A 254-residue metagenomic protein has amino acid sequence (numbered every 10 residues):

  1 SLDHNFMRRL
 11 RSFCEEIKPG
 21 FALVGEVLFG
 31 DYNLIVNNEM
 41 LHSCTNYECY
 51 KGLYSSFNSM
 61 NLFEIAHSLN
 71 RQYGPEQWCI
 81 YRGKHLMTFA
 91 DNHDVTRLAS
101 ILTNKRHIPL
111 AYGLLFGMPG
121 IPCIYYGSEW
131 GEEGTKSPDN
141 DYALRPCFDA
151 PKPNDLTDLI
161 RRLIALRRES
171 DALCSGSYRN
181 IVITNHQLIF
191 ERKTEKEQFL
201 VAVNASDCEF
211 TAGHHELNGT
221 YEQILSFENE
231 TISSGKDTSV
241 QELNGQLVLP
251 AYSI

Functional and structural regions predicted by a protein language model:
S1-Y81, L114, E133-R162, D171 (+3 more regions): Active-site-proximal helices and loops of the catalytic beta/alpha 8
F13, G20-A22, H85-M87, I121-I124 (+1 more regions): Beta-sheet entry/capping signal
G20-G25, P122-G127, D171-S177: Acidic/polar loop patches that form or flank catalytic/metal-binding clefts of enzymes that bind anionic ligands
N38, K84-K105, Y112-P153: Aromatic/acidic polysaccharide-binding cleft in carbohydrate-active enzymes
S175-K196: Surface beta-strand/loop "capping" patches
A202-S206: Asparagine-centered strand-capping/turn motif at beta-strand->loop junctions
E209-N229: Beta-strand-rich binding/interaction modules
K236-I254: C-terminal beta-strand-rich structural cap/linker in extracellular carbohydrate-active enzymes
